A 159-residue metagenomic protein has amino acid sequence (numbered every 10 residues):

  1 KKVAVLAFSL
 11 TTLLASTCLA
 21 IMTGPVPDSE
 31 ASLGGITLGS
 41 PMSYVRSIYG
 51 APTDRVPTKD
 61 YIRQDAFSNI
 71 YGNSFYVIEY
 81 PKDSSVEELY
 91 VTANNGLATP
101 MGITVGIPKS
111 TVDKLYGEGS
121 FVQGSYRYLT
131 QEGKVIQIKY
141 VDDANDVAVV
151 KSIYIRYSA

Functional and structural regions predicted by a protein language model:
K1-V3: Positively charged n-region of N-terminal signal peptides that target proteins for export
A7-S16: Bacterial N-terminal signal peptides
S16-A31: Sec-dependent signal peptide cleavage junction
M22-V26, S40-D83, A93, I103-A159: A cross-family detector of function-defining hotspots
S29-I36, G96-I103: Second-shell loop/turn segments in exported
E88-T92: Soluble periplasmic/extracytoplasmic beta-strand elements of cell-envelope proteins
